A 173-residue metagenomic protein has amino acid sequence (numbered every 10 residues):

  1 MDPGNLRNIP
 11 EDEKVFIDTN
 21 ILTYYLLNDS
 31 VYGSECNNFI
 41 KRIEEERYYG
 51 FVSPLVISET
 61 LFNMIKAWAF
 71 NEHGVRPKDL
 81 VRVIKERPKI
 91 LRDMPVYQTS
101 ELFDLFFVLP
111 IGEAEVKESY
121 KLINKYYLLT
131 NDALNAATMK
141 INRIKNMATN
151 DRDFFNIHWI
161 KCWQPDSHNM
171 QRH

Functional and structural regions predicted by a protein language model:
M1-P10, K14, A136-A137, I141-H173: Acidic, PIN/NYN-like endoribonuclease modules and their adjacent C-terminal/linker elements
M1-V56, N63-R76, M170-H173: Short, well-structured N-terminal submotif of metal-dependent ribonuclease cores
D2-P3, S100-N146: Active-site neighborhoods of divalent-metal-dependent phosphate/nucleic-acid chemistry enzymes
I17, F51-V52, P110, T130 (+1 more regions): Short beta-strand scaffold positions
I21, V56, E115, N135 (+1 more regions): Alpha-helix capping/helix-boundary segments
S58, A114-E118, S167-H173: A short acidic, often aromatic-flanked loop/helix-cap motif at beta-alpha or helix-coil junctions that lines enzyme
N63-Y97: Helix-adjacent hinge/juxtasegments
Q98-F107, K125-Y127, N131, N156-H173: Internal alpha/beta domain cores that form substrate/cofactor-binding pockets in large enzymes and binding proteins
